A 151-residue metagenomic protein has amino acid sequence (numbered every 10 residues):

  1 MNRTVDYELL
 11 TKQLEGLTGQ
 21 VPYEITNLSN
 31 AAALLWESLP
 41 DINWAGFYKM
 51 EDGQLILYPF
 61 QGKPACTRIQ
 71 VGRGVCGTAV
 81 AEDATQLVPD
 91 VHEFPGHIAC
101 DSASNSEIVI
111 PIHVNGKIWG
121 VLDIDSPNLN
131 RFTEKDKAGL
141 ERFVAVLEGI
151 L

Functional and structural regions predicted by a protein language model:
M1-P59, V146-L151: Intrinsically disordered, low-complexity terminal regulatory regions
V5, P22, C66, Q70 (+4 more regions): Residues at secondary-structure transition points
E15, S126-L151: Juxtadomain coupling helices with adjacent low-complexity linkers
L39, C100-S104: Short loop/turn motifs at secondary-structure junctions and domain boundaries
W44, V109, V121: Short hydrophobic/aromatic beta-strand element in the GNAT-like acyltransferase core that lines or flanks the acyl-donor
M50, Q54-C100: Regulatory sensory and allosteric helical modules in signal-transduction proteins and certain transcription factors
S106-H113: A short, aliphatic-rich beta-strand micro-motif
H113-S126: Sensory-domain boundary capping and coupling elements
